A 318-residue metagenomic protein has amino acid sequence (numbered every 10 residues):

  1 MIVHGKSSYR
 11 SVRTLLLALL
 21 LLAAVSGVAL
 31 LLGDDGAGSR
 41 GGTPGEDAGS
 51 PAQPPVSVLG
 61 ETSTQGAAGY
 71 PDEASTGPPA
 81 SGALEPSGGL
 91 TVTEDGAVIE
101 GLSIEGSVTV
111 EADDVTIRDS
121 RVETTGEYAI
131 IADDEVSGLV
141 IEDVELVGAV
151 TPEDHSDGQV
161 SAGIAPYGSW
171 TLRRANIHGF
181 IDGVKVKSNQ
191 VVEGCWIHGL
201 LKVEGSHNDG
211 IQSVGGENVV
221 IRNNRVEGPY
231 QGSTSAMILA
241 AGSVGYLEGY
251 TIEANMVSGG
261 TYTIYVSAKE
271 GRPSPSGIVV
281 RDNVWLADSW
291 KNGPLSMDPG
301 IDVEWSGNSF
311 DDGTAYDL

Functional and structural regions predicted by a protein language model:
M1-L21: N-terminal export and membrane-targeting signals
V25-Q53: C-terminal region of N-terminal signal peptides and the immediate post-cleavage residues of exported proteins
R40-G41, G45, N208-G210, V226 (+2 more regions): Short secondary-structure capping micro-motifs at structural edges
A52-P86, P273-G277, R281, L286-L318: Acidic, glycine- and Ser/Thr-rich low-complexity intrinsically disordered tracts in extracellular/secreted proteins
P55-P71, S137-V144, A149, M237: N-terminal non-globular leader segments, chiefly Sec-dependent signal peptides
V58-E123: N-terminal segments that cap or nucleate solenoid repeat domains
E85-S87, E105-G106, T124-D133, V150-A165 (+5 more regions): Extracellular beta-strand/beta-solenoid scaffold signature
G96-S103, D114-T124, V136-V150, Y167-G179 (+5 more regions): Right-handed parallel beta-helix
